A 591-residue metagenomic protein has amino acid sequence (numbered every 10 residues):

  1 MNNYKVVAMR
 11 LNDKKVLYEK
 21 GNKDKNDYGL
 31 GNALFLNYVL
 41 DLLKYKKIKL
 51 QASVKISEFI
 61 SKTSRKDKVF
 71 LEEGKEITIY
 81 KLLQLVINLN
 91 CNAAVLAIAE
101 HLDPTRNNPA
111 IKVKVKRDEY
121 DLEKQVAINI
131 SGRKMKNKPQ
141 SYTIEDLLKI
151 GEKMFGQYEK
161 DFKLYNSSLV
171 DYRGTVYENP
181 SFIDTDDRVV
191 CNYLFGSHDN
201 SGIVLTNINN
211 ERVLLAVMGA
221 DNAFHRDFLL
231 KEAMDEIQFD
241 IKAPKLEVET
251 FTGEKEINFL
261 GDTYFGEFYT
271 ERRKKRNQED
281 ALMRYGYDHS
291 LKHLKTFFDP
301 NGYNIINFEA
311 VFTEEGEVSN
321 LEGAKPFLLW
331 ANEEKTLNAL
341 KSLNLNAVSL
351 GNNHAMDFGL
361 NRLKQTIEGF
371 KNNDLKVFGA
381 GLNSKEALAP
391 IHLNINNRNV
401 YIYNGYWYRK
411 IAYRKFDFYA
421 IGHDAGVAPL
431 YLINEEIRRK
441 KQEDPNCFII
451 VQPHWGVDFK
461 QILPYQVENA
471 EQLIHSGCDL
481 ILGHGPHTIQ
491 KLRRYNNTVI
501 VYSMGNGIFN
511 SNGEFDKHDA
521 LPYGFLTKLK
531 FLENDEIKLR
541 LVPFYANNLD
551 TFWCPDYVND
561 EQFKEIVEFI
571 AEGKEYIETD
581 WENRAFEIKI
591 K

Functional and structural regions predicted by a protein language model:
N2-D13, L17, G21, I79-L82 (+1 more regions): Penicillin-recognizing serine hydrolase domain
L11-D13, G21-K23, F59-S61, G74 (+9 more regions): Solvent-exposed coil/turn segments that connect beta secondary-structure elements in extracytoplasmic/periplasmic
D13, G31-F35, I60, T78-L83 (+15 more regions): Stable alpha-helical elements in mature extracytoplasmic
K14, D27-I56: Active-site SXXK
K20-D27, K66-E73, K81-L85, L96-T105 (+6 more regions): Second-shell loop/turn segments in exported
Y38-K47, E58, I87-C91, I98 (+14 more regions): Sec/Tat-exported extracytoplasmic proteins
I48-E72, N166-G174: Short, glycine/proline-biased beta-turn/loop segments that scaffold the active-site neighborhood
F182, N207-I208, D221-N222, E232-K591: Acidic, metal/ion-coordinating pockets
